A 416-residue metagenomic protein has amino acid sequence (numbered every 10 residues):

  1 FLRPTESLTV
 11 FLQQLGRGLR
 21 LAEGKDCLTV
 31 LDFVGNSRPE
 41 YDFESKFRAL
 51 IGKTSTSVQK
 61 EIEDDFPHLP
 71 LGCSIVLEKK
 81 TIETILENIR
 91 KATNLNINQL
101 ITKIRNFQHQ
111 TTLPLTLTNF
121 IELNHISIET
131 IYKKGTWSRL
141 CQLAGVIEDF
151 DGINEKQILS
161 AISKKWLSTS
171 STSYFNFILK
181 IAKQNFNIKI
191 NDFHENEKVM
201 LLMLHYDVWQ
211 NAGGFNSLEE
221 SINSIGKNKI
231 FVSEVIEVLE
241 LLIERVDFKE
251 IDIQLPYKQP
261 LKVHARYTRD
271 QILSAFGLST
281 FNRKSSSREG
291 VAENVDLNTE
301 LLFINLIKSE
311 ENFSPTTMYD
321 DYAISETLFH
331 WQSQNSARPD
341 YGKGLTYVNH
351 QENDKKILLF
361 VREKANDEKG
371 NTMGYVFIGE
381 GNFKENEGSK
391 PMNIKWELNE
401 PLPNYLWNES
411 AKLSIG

Functional and structural regions predicted by a protein language model:
F1-T5, G35, R362-K364, N386: An acidic- and aromatic-residue-enriched active-site/binding cleft used to recognize and process polar
R3-A49: Conserved segment of the helicase C-terminal RecA-like domain
F43-I181: Long, largely alpha-helical accessory region at the distal end of helicase-like NTP-driven motors
T111-T112, S127-T130, Q184-I190, W209-A212 (+3 more regions): Short, surface-exposed beta-strand/loop "edge" segments at domain boundaries and coil↔beta transitions
K133, C141-S163, Y174, K262-G374: Acidic, glycine-rich low-complexity segments with interspersed aromatic residues
F150-S233: Long, leucine/valine-rich, helix-dominated scaffolding and oligomerization segments
E195-S309: Charge-dense, extended regions
E368-G416: Compact mixed alphabeta submodule
